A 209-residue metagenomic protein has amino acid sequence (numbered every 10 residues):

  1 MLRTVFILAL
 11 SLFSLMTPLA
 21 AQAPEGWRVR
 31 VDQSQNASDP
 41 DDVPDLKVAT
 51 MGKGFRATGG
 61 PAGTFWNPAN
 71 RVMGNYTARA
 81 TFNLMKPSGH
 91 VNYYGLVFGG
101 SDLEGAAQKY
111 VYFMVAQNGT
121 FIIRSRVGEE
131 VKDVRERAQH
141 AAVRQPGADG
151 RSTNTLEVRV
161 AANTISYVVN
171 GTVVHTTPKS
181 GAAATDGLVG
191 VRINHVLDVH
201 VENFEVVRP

Functional and structural regions predicted by a protein language model:
V5-L15: Bacterial N-terminal signal peptides
A21-P44: Extracellular carbohydrate-recognition regions
P44-T64: Short carbohydrate-recognition loop motifs
G59-E130: Secretory/extracellular carbohydrate-interaction modules and structurally similar beta-sandwich "look-alikes"
A78-A80, G147-Y167: Short tryptophan-centered beta-strand motifs in secreted/extracellular beta-sheet-rich domains of glycan-recognition
A80, E202-V206: Extracellular beta-strand elements of beta-rich domains used for carbohydrate recognition/degradation or cell-matrix
E129-T155: Short, aromatic/His-centered strand-loop micro-motif at the edge of beta-sheets
V169-L188: Short, solvent-exposed beta-strand-to-loop segments that form ligand-recognition rims of beta-rich domains
